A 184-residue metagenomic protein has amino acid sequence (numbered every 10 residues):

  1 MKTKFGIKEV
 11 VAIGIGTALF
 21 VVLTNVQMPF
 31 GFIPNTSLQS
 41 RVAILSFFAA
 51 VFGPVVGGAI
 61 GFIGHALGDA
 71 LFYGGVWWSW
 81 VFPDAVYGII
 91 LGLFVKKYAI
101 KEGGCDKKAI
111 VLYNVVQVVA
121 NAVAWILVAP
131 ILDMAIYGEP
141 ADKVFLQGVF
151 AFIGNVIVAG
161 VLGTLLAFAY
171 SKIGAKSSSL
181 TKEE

Functional and structural regions predicted by a protein language model:
M1-E184: Loop-helix junctions at membrane interfaces
